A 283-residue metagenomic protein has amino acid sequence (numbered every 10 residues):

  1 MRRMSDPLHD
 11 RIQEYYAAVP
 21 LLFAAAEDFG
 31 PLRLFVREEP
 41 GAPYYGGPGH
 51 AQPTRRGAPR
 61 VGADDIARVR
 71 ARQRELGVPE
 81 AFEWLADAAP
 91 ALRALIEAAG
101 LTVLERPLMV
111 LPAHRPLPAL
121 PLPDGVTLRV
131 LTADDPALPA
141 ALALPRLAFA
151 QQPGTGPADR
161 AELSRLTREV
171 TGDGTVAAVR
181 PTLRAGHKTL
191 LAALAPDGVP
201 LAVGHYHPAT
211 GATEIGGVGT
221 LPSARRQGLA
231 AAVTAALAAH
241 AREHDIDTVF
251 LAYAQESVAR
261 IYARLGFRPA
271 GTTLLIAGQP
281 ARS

Functional and structural regions predicted by a protein language model:
M1-E14, G49, R60, L120-V176 (+3 more regions): Short amphipathic alpha-helix that is part of the acyltransferase structural core
M1-E75, A89: N-terminal charged segments
A25-P31, A94-T102, G125, P181 (+1 more regions): Conserved beta-hairpin
P59-L142, R146, A150, I276-G278: Acyl-donor-binding surface of acyltransferase catalytic domains
G62-R70, G217-P222, R226-E243, R264: Conserved acetyl-CoA-binding loop-helix of GNAT-fold acetyltransferases
L76-A86, A241-A254: Conserved GNAT acetyl-CoA-binding A-motif
A89-V103, A231, Q255-T272, Q279: Conserved active-site alpha-helix within GNAT-family acetyltransferase domains
P157-L221: A conserved beta-strand-loop-helix scaffold within acyl/acetyltransferase catalytic domains
